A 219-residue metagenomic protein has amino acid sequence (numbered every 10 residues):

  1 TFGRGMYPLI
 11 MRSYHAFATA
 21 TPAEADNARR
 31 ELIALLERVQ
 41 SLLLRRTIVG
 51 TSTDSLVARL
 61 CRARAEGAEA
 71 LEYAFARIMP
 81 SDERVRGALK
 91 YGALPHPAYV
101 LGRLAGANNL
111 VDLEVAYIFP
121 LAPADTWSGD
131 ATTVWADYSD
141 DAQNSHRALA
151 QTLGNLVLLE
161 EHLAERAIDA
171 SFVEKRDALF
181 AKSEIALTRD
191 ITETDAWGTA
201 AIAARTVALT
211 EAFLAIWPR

Functional and structural regions predicted by a protein language model:
T1, S13, T19-T21, S41 (+9 more regions): Residue-identity detector for threonine
T1-P8, D26-E37, N109-L113, R147-A150 (+3 more regions): Conserved structured core elements
T1-V100, I216-P218: A cross-family structural signal marking well-folded subdomains
L44-R45, G102, K175, A204: Short, intrinsically disordered low-complexity segments
T53, V57-T188: Betabetaalpha-Me/HNH-type nuclease active-site subdomain
V173-R219: In a subset of proteins, long, contiguous C-terminal domains/tails are tracked
